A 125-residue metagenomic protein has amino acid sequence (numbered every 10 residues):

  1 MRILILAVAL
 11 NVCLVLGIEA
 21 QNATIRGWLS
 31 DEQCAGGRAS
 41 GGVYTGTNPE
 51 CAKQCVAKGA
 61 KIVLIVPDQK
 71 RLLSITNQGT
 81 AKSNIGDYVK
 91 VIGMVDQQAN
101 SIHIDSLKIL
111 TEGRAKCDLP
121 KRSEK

Functional and structural regions predicted by a protein language model:
I5-G17: Bacterial N-terminal signal peptides
E19-K125: OB-fold and OB-like single-stranded nucleic-acid-recognition modules and their adjacent interaction interfaces
